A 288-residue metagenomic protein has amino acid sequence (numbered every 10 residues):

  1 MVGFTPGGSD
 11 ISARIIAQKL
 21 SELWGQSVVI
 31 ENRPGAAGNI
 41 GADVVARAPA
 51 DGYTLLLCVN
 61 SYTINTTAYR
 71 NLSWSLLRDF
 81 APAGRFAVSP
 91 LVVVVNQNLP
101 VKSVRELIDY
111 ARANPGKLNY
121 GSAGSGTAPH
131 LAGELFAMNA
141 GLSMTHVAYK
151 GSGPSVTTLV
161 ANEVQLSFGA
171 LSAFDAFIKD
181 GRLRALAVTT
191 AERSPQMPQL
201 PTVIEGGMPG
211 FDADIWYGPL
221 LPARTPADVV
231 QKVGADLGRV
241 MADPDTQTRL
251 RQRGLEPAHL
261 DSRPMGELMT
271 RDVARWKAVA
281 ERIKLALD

Functional and structural regions predicted by a protein language model:
M1-L77, K117-N119, G141-F168, F177 (+2 more regions): N-terminal (or domain-start) structured segment
I11, I15, I40, V44 (+13 more regions): Extracytoplasmic/secreted proteins, especially bacterial periplasmic and envelope-associated proteins
A13-I16, L20, V28, L55 (+11 more regions): Hydrophobic packing within well-folded, soluble alpha/beta domains
L20, R47-G52, T67-P154, V203-E205 (+1 more regions): Hinge/capping helix and adjacent helix->loop/strand transition within the periplasmic-binding protein
V59-S61, L99, G124-G126, T189-E192: Short, flexible active-site-adjacent loop segments at beta-strand->alpha-helix junctions, enriched in small/polar
Y62-N71, A137-N139, L166-L200: A ligand-binding cleft/hinge motif common to bilobed small-molecule-binding domains
M138-N139, K179, E205, A227-D288: An extracytoplasmic/periplasmic, membrane-proximal ligand-sensing/linker region
